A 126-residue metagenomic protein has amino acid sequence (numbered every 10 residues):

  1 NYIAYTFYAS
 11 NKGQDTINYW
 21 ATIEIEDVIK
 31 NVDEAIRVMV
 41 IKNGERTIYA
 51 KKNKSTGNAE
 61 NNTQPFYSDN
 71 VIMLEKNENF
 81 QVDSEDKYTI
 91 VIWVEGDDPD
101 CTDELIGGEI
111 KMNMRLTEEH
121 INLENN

Functional and structural regions predicted by a protein language model:
N1-T56: Surface-exposed interaction patch
Y2-I17, A21-E24, N70-N126: C-terminal, structured domain-capping segment
R46-E85: Extracellular adhesion/glycan-binding regions together with long Ser/Thr- and acidic-residue-rich low-complexity tracts
